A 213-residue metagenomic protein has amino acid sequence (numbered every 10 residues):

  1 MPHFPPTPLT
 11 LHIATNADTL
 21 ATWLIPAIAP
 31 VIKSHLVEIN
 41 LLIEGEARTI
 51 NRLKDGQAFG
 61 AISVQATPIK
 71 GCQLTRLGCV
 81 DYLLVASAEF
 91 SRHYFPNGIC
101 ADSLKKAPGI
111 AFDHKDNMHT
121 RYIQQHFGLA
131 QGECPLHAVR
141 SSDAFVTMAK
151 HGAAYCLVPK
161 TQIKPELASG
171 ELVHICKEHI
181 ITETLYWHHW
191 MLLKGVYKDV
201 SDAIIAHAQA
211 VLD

Functional and structural regions predicted by a protein language model:
P2-L11, D102-K106: Immediate post-signal peptide segment of exported/extracytoplasmic ligand-binding proteins
P6-K70: Central regulatory/effector-binding core of bacterial HTH transcription factors
T22-W23, R52, M118-Y122, P165-E166: Phosphate- and divalent-cation-binding pockets in alpha/beta enzyme and binding domains that engage nucleotide-derived
W23, I175-D213: A late-sequence structural motif
G45-E46, S63-P68, S87-A88, S141 (+1 more regions): Beta->alpha turn/N-cap motifs
R48-I50, A144-V146, I163: Short, hydrophobic alpha-helical packing/hinge segments within bilobed ligand-binding/sensory domains
F59-S63, A154-V158, I175: Paired acidic/hydrophobic, glycine-rich loop segments that form the ligand-binding mouth/hinge of periplasmic-binding
L74-D81, V85-A153, A168-H179, Q209-D213: C-terminal regulatory
